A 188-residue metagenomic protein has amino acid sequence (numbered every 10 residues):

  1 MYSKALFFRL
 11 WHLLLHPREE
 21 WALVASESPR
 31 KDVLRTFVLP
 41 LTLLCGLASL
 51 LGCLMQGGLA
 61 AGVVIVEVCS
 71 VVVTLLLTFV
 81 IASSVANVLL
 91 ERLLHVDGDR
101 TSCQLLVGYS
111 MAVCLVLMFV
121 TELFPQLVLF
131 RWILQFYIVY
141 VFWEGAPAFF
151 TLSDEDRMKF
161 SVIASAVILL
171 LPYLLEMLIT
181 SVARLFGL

Functional and structural regions predicted by a protein language model:
M1-Y2, L188: Short, strongly hydrophobic alpha-helical membrane anchors
Y2-G98: Selected alpha-helical membrane-embedding segments in polytopic membrane proteins
C45, S49-C53, L117-T121, P172 (+1 more regions): Structural signal for membrane-spanning alpha-helices in multi-pass inner-membrane proteins, emphasizing helix cores
L47, G58-L59, I138, S181-A183: Short, intrinsically disordered/low-complexity patches at protein termini and at juxtamembrane boundaries
N87, E91-V167, Y173: Hydrophobic alpha-helical transmembrane segments and adjacent short intramembrane/lumenal linkers of inner/organellar
Y173-L188: Juxtamembrane boundary at the C-terminal end of a transmembrane helix
